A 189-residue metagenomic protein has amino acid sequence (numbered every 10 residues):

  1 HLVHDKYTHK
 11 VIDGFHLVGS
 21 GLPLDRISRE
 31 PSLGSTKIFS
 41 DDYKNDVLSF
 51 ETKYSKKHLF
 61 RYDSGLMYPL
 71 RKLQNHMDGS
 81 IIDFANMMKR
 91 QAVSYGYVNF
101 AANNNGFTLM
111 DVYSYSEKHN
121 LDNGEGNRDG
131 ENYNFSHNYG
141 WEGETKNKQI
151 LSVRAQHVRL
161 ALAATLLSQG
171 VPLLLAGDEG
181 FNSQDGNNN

Functional and structural regions predicted by a protein language model:
H1-I12, S20-R26: Substrate-binding/active-site clefts of carbohydrate-active enzymes
V11-G14, L173: Residues at the N-termini of beta-strands
L17-G19, G177-D178: Active-site beta-strand/loop signature of hydrolases that rely on acidic residues for catalysis
L24-A176, G180-F181: Conserved alpha/beta catalytic core and glycan-binding cleft of carbohydrate-active enzymes
Q184-N189: Extended hydrophobic/aromatic segments used for targeting, binding, or gating
